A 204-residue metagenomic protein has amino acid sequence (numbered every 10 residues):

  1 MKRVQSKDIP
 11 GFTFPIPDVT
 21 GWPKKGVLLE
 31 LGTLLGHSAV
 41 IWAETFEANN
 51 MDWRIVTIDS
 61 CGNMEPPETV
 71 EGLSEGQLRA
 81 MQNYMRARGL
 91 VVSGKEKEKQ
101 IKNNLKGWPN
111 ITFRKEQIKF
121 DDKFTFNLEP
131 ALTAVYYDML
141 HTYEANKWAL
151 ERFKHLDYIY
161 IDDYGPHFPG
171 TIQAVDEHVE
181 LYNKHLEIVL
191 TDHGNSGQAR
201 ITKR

Functional and structural regions predicted by a protein language model:
K2-R204: S-adenosylmethionine/decaboxylated-SAM
